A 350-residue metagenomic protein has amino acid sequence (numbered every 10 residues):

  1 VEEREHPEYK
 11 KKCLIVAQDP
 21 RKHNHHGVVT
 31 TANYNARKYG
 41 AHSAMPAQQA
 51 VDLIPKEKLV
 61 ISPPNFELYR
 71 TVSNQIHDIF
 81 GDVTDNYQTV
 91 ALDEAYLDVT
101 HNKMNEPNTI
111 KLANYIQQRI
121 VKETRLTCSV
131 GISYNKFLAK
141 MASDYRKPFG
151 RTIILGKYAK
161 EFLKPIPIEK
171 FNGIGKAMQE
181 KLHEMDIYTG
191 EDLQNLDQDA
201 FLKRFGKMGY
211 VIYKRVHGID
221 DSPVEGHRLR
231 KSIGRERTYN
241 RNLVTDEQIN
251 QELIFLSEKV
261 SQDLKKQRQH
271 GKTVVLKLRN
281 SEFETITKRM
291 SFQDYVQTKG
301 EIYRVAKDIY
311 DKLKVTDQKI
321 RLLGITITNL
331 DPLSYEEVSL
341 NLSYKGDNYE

Functional and structural regions predicted by a protein language model:
V1-L92: Residues that scaffold, gate, or flank divalent-cation-dependent active/transport sites
E2-E3, G27-T30, L138-R146, V224-H227: Short acidic, glycine/serine/threonine-rich loops at helix termini
P64-S73, V90-T100, C128, I132-L138: Short, glycine/charge-rich beta-strand/loop segments that flank catalytic centers and engage negatively charged groups
L97-N114, D186: Catalytic palm subdomain of template-directed nucleic-acid polymerases, centered on the conserved carboxylate motif
P107-P167: Long, highly charged, low-complexity intrinsically disordered interaction regions that mediate electrostatic DNA/RNA
K170, M178-L322, L330-Y349: DNA-contacting surface of Y-family translesion DNA polymerases
